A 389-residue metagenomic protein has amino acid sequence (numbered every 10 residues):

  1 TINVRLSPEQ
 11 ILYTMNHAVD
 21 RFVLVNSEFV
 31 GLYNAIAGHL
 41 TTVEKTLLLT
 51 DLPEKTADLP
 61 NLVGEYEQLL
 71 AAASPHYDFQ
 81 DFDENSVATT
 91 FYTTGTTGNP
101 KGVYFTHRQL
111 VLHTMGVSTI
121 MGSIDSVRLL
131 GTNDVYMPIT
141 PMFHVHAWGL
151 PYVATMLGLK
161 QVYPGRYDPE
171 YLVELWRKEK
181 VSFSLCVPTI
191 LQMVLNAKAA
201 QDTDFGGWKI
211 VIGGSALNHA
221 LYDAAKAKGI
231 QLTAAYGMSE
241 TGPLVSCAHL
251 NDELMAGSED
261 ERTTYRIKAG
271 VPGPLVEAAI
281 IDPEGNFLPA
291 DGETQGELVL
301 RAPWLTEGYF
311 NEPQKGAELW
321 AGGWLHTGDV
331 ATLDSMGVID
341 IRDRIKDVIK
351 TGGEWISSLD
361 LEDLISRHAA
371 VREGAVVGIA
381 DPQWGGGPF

Functional and structural regions predicted by a protein language model:
T1-Q68: Structural core segment of the AMP-binding/adenylate-forming
L6, L12-M15, R21-N26, S184 (+3 more regions): AMP-binding/adenylate-forming catalytic core of the ANL superfamily
L47, A71-Y92, N99, D125-V135: Conserved pre-ATP/AMP-binding loop-to-beta segment of ANL
A88-M115: Conserved AMP-binding A3 loop
V111-V135, F143-S182, A197-K198: Conserved AMP-binding/adenylation subdomain of ANL enzymes
M156, K178-C186, L195-T264, E277 (+1 more regions): Gly/Ser/Thr-rich phosphate-binding loop
D260-R266, D291-E293, P303-G328, I345-K346 (+1 more regions): Conserved ANL (AMP-binding/adenylate-forming) active-site segment centered on the GW(Y/F)…HTG consensus within
L275-V299, E318, L333-M336: Conserved beta-loop-beta connector loops within the AMP-binding
